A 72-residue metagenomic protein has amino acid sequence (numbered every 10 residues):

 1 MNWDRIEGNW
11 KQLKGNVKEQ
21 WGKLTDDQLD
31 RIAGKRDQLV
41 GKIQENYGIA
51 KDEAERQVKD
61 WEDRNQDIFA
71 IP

Functional and structural regions predicted by a protein language model:
M1-P72: Intrinsically disordered, low-complexity, hydrophilic segments
